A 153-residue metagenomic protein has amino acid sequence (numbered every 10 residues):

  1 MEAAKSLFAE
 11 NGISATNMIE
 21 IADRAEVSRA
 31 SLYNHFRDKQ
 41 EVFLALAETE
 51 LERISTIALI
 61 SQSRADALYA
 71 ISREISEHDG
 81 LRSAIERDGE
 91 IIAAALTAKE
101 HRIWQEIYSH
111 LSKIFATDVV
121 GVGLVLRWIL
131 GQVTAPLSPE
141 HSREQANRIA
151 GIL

Functional and structural regions predicted by a protein language model:
A3-E10, R53-S61, W128-Q132, P136: Solvent-exposed, amphipathic alpha-helical segments
A3-E41, A45: Helix-turn-helix
E20, E41, D66, A70 (+2 more regions): Amphipathic alpha-helical interaction segments
E41, A45, E52-D79: Hydrophobic alpha-helical connector segments
A65, Y69, W104-S112, L126 (+1 more regions): An amphipathic alpha-helix signature
A70-K99, R127: Amphipathic alpha-helical segments used for helix-helix packing
E77, L81, K113-A116, V122-R143 (+1 more regions): Amphipathic C-terminal alpha-helical segment
I92-G123: Amphipathic alpha-helical packing segments from all-alpha helical-bundle domains
